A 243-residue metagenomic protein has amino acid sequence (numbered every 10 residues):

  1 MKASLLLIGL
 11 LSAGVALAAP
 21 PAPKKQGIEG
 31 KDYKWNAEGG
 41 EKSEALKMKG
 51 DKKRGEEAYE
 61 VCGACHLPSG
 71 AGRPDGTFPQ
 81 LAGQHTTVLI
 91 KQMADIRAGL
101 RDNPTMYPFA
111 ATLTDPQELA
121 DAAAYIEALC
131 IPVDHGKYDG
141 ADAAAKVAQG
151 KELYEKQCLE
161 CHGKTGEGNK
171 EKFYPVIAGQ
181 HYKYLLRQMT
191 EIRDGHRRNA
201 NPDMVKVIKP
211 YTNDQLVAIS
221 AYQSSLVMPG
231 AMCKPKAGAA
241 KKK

Functional and structural regions predicted by a protein language model:
M1-A45, A94, A98, S225-K243: N-terminal export/targeting leaders of redox proteins
G14, D51, M106, E118-L119 (+1 more regions): Generic hydrophobic secondary-structure packing signal
A19-Q26, R73-Q80, I96-L129, D134-G140 (+3 more regions): Axial heme c-ligation environment in periplasmic c-type cytochrome domains
A22-A58, P74, E127-L153, F173 (+1 more regions): Electrostatic cytochrome c docking/interface patches
G27-I28, D121, H181-Y184: Conserved long hydrophobic alpha-helices within structured protein cores
K52, G63, L67-R101, Y107-T112 (+4 more regions): Gly/Gly-Pro-rich "capping" loops immediately C-terminal to redox-active cysteine motifs in periplasmic/lumenal
G55, C62-P68, A122, I126 (+4 more regions): The canonical Cys-X-X-Cys-His
